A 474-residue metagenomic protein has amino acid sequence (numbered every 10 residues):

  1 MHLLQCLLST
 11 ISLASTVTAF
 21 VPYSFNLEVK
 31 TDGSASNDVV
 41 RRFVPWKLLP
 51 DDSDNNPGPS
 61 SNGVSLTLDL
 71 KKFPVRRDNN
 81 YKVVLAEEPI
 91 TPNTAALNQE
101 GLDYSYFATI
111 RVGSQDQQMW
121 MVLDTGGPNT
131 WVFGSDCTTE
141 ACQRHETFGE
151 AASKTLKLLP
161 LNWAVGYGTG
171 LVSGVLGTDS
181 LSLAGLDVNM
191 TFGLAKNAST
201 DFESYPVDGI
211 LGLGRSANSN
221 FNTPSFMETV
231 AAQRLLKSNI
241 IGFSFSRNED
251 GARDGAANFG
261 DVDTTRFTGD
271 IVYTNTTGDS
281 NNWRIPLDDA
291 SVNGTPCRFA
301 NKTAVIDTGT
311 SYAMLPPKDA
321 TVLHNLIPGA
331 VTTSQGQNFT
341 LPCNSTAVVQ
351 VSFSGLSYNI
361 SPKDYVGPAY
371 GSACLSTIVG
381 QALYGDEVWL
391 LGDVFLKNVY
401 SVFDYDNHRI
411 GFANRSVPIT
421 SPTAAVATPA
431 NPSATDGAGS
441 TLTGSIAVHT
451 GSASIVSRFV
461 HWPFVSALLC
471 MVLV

Functional and structural regions predicted by a protein language model:
H2-M119, T274, A424-H449: Disordered propeptide/prodomain
F20-V40, P45-S60, N197, T346 (+1 more regions): Aspartic protease catalytic domain
P45, L49, V188-D270, V305 (+1 more regions): Glycine-rich flap/beta-hairpin and adjacent strands of clan AA aspartyl proteases
T67-P89, L235-D288: Glycine/proline-rich, flexible active-site/cofactor-binding loop segments that harbor closely spaced acidic
P89-A95, E100-K196: Signature of the N-terminal lobe/flap region of pepsin-like aspartyl proteases
L102-Q117, N282-N301, G380-L383: A short acidic-Thr-Gly-centered motif at the start of a beta-strand
I110-V112, M119-L123, T130-V132, I210-L211 (+4 more regions): Short hydrophobic beta-strand that contains or immediately precedes a catalytic carboxylate
A290, K302-S345: Extracytoplasmic, non-cytosolic globular domains
